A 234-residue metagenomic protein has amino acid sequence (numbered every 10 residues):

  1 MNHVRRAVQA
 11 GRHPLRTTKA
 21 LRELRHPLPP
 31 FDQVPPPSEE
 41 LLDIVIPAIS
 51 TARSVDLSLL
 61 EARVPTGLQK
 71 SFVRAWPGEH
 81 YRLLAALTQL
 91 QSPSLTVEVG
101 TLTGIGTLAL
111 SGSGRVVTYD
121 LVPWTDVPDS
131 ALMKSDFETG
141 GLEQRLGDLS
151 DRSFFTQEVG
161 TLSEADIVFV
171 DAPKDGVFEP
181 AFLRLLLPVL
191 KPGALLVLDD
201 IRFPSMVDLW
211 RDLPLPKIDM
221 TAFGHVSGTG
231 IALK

Functional and structural regions predicted by a protein language model:
M1-E61: Membrane-proximal basic amphipathic "stem/tether" segments
H13, H26-P29, V34-P36, I46 (+6 more regions): Intrinsic-disorder/low-complexity coil detector
I44, A48, R63, L87 (+1 more regions): Residues that form generic nucleotide/phosphate-binding pockets
A52-G67, S71-W76: A glycine-rich, hydrophobic loop/mini-helix early in the fold
K70, A75, Y81-K234: S-adenosylmethionine/decaboxylated-SAM
